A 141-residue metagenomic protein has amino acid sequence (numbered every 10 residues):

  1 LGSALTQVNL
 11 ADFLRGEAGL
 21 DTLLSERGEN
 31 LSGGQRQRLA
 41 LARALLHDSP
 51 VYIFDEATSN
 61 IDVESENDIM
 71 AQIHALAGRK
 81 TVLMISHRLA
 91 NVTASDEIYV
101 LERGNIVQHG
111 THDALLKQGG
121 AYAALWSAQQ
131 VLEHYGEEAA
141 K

Functional and structural regions predicted by a protein language model:
L1-G19: Conserved ABC ATPase "signature" region
A4-V8, T22-Q118: ABC-family ATPase nucleotide-binding domain "signature/switch" substructure
V8-L10, K117-K141: C-terminal boundary and immediately downstream tail of ABC-type ATPase nucleotide-binding domains
G16, L101, A128: Conserved residues at the C-terminal ends of beta-strands
E17-A18, D96, G119, W126: Short, flexible helix/strand-to-coil boundary loops that buttress conserved ligand/catalytic motifs in alpha/beta
G19, H87, N91, E133-H134 (+1 more regions): Residue-level signal for alpha-helical context at structural boundaries
